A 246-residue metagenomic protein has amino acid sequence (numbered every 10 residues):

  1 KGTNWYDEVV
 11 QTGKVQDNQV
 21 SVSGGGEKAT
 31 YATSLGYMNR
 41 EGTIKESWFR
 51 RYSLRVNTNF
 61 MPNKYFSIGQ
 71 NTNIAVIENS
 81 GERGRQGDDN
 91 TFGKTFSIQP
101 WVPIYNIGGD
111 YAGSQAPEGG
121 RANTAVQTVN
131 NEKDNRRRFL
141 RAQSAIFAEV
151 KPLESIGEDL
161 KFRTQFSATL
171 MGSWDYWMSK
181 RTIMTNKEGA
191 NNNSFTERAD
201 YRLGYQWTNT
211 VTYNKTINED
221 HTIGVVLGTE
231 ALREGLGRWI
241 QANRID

Functional and structural regions predicted by a protein language model:
K1, G42-F49, S53-Q143, D159 (+1 more regions): Surface-exposed loop/interface segments of Gram-negative outer-membrane beta-barrel transport/assembly proteins
K1-K45, E82-Q86, V129-R136, E149-K151: Residues embedded in well-ordered regular secondary structure
G24-G26, V56, F60, A148-E154 (+1 more regions): Residue-level signature of outer-membrane beta-barrel architecture
